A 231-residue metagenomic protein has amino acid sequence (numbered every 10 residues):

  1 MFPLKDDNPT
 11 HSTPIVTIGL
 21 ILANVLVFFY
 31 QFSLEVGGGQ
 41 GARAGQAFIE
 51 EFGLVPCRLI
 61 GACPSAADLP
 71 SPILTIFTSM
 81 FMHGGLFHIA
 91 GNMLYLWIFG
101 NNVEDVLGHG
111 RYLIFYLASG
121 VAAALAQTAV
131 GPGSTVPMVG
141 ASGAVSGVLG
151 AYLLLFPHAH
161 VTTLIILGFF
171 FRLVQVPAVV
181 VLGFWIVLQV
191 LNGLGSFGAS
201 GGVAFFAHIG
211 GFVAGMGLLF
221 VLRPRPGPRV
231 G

Functional and structural regions predicted by a protein language model:
M1-G231: A detector for small-residue-rich transmembrane helices and their helix-helix packing motifs
